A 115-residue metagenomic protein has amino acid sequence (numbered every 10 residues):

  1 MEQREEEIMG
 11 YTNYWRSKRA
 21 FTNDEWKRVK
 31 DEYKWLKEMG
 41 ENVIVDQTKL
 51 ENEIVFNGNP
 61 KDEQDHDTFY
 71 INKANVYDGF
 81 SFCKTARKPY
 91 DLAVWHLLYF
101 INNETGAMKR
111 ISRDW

Functional and structural regions predicted by a protein language model:
R4-W115: Acidic (Asp/Glu-rich) sequence patches and key acidic residues that form negatively charged surfaces used
